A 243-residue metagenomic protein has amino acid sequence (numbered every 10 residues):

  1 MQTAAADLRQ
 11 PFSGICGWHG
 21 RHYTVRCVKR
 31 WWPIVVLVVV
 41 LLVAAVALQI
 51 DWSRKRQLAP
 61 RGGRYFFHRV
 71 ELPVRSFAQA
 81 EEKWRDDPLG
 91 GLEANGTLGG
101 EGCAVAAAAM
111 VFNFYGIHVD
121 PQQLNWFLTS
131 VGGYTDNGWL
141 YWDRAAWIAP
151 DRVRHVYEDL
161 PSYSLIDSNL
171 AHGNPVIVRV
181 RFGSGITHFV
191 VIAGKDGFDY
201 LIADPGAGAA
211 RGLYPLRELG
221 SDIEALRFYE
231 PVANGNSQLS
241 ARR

Functional and structural regions predicted by a protein language model:
M1, I15, V25-V28: Short hydrophobic transmembrane-like helices used for membrane targeting/insertion
T3-A5, R9-P11, C16-W18: Short, often N-terminal, low-complexity regions that either remain intrinsically disordered or form a short helix
Q10-F12, R26, L239: Intrinsically disordered, low-complexity segments enriched in Ser/Pro/Gly/Ala and basic residues
G20-G133: Active-site-adjacent structural segments surrounding the nucleophilic cysteine of cysteine proteases and isopeptidases
T24, A47-W52, R56, A109-R243: Conserved active-site-adjacent core of cysteine acyl-enzyme catalytic domains
